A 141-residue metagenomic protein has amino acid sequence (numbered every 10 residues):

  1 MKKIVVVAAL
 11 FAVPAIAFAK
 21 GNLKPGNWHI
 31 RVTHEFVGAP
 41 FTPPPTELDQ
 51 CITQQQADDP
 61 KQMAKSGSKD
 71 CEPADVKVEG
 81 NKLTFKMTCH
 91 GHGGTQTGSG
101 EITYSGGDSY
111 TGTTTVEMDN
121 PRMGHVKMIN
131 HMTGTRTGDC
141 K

Functional and structural regions predicted by a protein language model:
I4-V5, G138: Small/flexible residues
V5-F18: Hydrophobic h-region of N-terminal signal peptides that target proteins for export in Gram-negative bacteria
K20-K141: Subset-of-secretome marker
